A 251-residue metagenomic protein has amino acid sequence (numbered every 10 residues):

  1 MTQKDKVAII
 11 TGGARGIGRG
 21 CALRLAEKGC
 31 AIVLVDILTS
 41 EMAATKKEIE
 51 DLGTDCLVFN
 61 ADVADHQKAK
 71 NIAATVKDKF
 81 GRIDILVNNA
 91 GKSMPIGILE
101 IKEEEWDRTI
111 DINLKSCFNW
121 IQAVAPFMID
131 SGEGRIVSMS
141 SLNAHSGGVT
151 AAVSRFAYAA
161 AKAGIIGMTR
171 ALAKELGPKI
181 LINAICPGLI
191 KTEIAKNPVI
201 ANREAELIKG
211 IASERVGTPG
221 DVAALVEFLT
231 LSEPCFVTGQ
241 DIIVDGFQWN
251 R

Functional and structural regions predicted by a protein language model:
T2, S146, V153, E227 (+1 more regions): Short C-terminal tail/terminal secondary-structure segment of NAD(P)H-dependent dehydrogenase/reductase domains
T39-S40, N60-N71, E103, G220-D221: The beta1-alpha1 cofactor-binding region of Rossmann-like NAD(H)/NADP(H)-dependent oxidoreductases
G97-I98, E105-I110, A195, L207: Substrate-binding pocket helix/loop in short-chain dehydrogenase/reductase
I121, A161, T169: Active-site helix of classical SDR
S141: Residue(s) in the substrate-gating loop at a strand-loop-helix junction that position the organic substrate next
G177-L181, V237-G239: Short, small/polar-rich loop/turn modules that mediate ligand/substrate recognition or access, typified
I211-V222, E233: A conserved structural motif in NAD(P)-dependent oxidoreductases
